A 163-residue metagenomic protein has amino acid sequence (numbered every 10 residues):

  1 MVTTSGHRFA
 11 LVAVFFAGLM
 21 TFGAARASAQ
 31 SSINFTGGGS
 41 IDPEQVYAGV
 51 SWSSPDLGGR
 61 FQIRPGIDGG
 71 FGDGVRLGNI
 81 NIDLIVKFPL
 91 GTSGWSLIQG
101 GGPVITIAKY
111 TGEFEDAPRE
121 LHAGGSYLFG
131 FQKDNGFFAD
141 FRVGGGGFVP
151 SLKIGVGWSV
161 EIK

Functional and structural regions predicted by a protein language model:
M1-Q30, I162-K163: Cleavable N-terminal export/targeting peptides
S31, E44-A48, V75-I80, W95-L97 (+2 more regions): Residues that define the transmembrane beta-barrel architecture of outer-membrane proteins
S32-T36, Q62-G66, S96-G100, F138-D140 (+1 more regions): Residue-level detector of the transmembrane beta-barrel scaffold of outer-membrane proteins
T36-G37, G69-F71, G112-A117, F141: Extracellular loop and loop/strand-boundary signature of outer-membrane beta-barrel proteins
G38, S51-P55, I85-P89, L128-Q132 (+2 more regions): Transmembrane beta-barrel domains of outer membrane proteins
G49-E113, N135, K163: Gram-negative (and chloroplast) outer-membrane scaffold detector with strong preference for beta-barrel transmembrane
D140-F148: Short, exposed beta-strand-loop hairpins at the edges of beta-sheets in extracellular/periplasmic proteins
V149-K163: Outer-membrane beta-barrel "beta-signal"
